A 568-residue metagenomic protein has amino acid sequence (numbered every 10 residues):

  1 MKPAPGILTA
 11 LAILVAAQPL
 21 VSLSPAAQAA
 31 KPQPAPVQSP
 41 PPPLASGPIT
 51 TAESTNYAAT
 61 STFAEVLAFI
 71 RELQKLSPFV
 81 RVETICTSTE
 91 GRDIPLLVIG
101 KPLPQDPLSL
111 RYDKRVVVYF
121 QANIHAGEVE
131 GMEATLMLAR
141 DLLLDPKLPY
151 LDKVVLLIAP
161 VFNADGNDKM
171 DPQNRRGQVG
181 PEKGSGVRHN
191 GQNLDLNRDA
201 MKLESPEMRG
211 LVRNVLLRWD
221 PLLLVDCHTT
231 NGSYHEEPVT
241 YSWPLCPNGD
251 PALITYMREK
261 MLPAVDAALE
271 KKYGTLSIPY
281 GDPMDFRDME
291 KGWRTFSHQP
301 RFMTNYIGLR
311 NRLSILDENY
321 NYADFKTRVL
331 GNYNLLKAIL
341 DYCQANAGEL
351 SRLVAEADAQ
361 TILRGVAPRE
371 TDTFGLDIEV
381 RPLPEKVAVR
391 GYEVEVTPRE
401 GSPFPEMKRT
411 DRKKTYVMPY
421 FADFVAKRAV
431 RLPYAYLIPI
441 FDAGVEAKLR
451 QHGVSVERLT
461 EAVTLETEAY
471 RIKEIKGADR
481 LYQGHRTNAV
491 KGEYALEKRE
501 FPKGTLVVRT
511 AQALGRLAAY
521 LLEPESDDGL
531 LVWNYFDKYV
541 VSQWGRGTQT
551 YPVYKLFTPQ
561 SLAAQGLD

Functional and structural regions predicted by a protein language model:
M1-G6: Positively charged n-region of N-terminal signal peptides that target proteins for export
L8-S22: Bacterial N-terminal signal peptides
L23, A27-D568: Structured catalytic-domain cores with a bias toward divalent-metal coordination
